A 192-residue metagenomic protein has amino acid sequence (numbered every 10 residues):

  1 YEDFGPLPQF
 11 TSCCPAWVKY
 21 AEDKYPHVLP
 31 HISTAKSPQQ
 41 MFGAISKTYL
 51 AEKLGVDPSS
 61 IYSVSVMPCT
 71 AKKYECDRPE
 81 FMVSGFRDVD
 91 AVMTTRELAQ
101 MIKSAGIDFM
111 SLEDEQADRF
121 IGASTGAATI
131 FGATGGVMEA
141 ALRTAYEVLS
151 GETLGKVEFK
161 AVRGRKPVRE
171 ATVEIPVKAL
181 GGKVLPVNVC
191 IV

Functional and structural regions predicted by a protein language model:
Y1-V192: Iron-sulfur-associated redox domains of electron-transfer enzymes in respiratory and anaerobic energy metabolism
